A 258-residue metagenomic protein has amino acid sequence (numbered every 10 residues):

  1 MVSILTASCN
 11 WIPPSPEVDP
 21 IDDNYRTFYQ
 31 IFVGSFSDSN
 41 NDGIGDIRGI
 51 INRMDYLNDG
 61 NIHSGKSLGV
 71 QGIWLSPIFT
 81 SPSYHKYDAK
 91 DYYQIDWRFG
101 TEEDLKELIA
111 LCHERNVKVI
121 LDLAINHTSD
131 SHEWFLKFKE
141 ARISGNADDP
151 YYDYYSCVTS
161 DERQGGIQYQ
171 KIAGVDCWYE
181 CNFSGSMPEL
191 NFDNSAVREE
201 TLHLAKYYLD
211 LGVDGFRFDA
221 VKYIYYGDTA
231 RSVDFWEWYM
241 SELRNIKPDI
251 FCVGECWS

Functional and structural regions predicted by a protein language model:
M1-T6: Bacterial N-terminal signal peptides
C9-L202, D210, V221-S258: Acidic/aromatic-lined carbohydrate-recognition and catalytic surfaces of CAZymes acting on diverse glycans
K206: C-terminal active-site rim and adjoining tail of enzyme catalytic domains
D214: Receiver (REC) domain switch/active-site residues of two-component response regulators
